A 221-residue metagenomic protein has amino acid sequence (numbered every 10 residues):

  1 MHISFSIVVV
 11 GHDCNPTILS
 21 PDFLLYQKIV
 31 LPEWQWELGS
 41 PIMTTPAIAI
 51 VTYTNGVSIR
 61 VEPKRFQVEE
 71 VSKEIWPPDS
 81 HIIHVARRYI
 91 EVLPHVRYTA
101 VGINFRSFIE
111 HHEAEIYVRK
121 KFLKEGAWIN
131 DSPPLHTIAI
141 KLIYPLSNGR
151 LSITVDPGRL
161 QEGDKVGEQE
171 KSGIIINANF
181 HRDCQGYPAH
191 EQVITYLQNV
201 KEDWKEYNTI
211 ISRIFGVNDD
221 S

Functional and structural regions predicted by a protein language model:
M1-V71: N-terminal low-complexity, intrinsically disordered segments
I3-D13, I103, S107, D131-K141: Short glycine-/aliphatic-rich beta-strand segments at the starts of folded cytosolic domains
V9-H12, E70-S72, S107, A178-C184: Short beta-strand-to-loop capping motifs
P16-P21, P77-D79, E113-A114, Y187-V193: Short, conserved charged micro-motifs
Q27-W34, A86-P94, G126, V200 (+1 more regions): Hydrophobic, Leu/Ile/Phe/Ala-enriched alpha-helical segments that form helix-helix packing faces
S72-E110: Aromatic- and glycine-enriched beta-alpha-beta binding-site module
H112-N177: Aromatic/basic-lined ligand-recognition segments that form π-stacking hydrophobic pockets flanked by Lys/Arg to engage
R150-S221: Mixed-charge, glycine-accented linear interaction segment located at domain edges/termini
